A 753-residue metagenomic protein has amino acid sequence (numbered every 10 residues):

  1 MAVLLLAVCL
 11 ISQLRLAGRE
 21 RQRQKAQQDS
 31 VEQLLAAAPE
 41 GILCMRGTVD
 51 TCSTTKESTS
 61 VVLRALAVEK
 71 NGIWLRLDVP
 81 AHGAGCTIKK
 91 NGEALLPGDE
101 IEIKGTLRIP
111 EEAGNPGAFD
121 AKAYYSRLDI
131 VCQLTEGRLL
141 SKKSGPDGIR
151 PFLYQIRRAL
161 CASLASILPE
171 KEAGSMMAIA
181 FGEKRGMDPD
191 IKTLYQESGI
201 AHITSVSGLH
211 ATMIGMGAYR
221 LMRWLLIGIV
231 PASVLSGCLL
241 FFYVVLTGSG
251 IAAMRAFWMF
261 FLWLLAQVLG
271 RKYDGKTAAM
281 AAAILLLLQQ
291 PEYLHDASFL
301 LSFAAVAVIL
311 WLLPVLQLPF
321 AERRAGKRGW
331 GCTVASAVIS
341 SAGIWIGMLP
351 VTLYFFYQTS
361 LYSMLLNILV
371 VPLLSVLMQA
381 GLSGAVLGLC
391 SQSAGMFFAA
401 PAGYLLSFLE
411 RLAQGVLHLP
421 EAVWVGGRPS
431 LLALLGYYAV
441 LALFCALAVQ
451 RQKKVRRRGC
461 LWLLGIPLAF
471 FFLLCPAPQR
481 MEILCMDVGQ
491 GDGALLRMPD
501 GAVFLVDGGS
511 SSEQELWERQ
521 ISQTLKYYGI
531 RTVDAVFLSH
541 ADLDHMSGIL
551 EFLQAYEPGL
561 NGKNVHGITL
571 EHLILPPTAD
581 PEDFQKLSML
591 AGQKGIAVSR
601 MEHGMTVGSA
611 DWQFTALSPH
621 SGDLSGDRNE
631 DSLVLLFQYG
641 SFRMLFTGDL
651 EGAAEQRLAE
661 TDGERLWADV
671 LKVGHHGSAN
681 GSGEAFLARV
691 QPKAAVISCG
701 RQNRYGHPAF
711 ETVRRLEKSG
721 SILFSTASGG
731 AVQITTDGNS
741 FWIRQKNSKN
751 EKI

Functional and structural regions predicted by a protein language model:
M1-V3, P189-M364, A380, G426-P478 (+5 more regions): Hydrophobic alpha-helical transmembrane segments in multi-pass membrane proteins
L5-H202, R519-Q523, T532, T578-D580 (+4 more regions): Membrane-interface helix/helix-cap signal primarily in integral membrane proteins
A17-E20, V244, F356, L382 (+3 more regions): Transmembrane helix-loop junctions and nearby membrane-interface residues
T48, N91-T106, A123-Y125, I130 (+3 more regions): Non-globular, low-confidence helical/coil segments that flank catalytic cores
D50-S53, S298, V488: Feature for secretory/organellar precursors and membrane-associated catalytic proteins
R127-L264, I346, L484-M486, A535-F537 (+5 more regions): Aromatic-rich juxtamembrane segments at the membrane interface
I149-L168, S175, E183, I191 (+11 more regions): Hydrophobic alpha-helical segments of integral membrane proteins, encompassing both true transmembrane helices
